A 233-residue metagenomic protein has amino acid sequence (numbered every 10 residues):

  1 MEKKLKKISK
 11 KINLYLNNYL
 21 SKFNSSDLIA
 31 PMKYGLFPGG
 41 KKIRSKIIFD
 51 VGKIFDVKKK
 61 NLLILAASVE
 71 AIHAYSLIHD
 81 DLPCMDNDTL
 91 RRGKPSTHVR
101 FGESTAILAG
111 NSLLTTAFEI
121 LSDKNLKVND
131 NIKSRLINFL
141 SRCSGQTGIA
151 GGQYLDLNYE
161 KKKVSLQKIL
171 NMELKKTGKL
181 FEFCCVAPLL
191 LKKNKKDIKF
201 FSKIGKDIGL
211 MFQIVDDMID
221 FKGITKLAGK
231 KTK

Functional and structural regions predicted by a protein language model:
M1-L20: N-terminal amphipathic/basic leader segments beginning at the initiator methionine
N17-K233: Mg2+-dependent prenyl diphosphate-binding active-site environment of isoprenoid biosynthetic enzymes
